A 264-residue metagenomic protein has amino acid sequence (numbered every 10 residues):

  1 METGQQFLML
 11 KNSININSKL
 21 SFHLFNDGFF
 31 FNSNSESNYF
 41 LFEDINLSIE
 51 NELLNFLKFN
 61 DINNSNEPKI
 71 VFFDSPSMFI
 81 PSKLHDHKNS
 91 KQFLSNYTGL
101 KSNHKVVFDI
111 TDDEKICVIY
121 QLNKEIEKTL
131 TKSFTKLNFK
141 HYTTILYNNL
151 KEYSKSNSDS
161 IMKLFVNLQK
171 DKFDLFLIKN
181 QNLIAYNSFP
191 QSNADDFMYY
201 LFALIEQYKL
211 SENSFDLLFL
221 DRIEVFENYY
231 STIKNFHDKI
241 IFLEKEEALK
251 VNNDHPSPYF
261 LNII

Functional and structural regions predicted by a protein language model:
M1-I264: Hydrophobic/aromatic-enriched cytosolic interaction surfaces used to assemble or bind macromolecules
